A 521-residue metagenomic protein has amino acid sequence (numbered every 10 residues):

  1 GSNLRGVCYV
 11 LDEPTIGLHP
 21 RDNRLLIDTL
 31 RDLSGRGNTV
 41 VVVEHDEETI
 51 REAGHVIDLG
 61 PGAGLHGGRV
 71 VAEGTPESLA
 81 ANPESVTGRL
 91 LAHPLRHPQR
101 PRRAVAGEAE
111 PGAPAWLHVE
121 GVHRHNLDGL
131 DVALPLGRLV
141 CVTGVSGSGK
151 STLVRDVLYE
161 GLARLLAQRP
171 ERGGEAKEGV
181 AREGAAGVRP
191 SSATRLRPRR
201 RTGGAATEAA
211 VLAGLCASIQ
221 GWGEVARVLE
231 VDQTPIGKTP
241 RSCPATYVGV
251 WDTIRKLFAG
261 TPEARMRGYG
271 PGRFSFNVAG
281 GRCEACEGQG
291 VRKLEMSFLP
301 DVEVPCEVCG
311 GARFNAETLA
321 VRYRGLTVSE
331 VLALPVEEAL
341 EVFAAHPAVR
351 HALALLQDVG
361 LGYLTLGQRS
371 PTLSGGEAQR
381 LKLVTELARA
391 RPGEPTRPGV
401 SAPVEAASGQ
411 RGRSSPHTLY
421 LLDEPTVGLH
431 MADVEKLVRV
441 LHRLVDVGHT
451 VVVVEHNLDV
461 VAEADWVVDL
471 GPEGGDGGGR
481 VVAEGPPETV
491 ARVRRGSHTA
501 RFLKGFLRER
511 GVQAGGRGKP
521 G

Functional and structural regions predicted by a protein language model:
G1-G521: Conserved phosphate-binding elements of NTP-dependent enzyme cores
